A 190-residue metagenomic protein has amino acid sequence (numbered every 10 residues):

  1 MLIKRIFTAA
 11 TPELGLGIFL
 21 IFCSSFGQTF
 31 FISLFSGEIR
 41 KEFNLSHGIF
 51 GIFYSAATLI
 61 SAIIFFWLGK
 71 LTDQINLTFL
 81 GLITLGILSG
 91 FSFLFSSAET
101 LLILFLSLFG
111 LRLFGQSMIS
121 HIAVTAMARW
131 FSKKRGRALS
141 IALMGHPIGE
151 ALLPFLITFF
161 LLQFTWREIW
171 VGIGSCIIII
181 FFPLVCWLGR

Functional and structural regions predicted by a protein language model:
E13-H47, I64-L68, L153-P154: Extracytoplasmic
F22, F91, L102-M118: Hydrophobic core of transmembrane alpha-helices in multi-pass small-molecule transporters, especially MFS/SLC-type
L45-Y54, L139: Juxtamembrane helix-start elements in MFS-like secondary transporters
F53-S61, H146: Transmembrane alpha-helical segments of major facilitator superfamily
S61, L85-S92, L111, I177-F181: MFS 12-TM fold signature
I63-L102: Conserved MFS/SLC helix-loop-helix module at the cytosolic interface between two early adjacent transmembrane helices
L108-M144: Cytoplasmic helix-loop-helix junction between adjacent transmembrane helices in 12-TM secondary transporters
A142, H146-R190: Helix-loop-helix hairpin linking two adjacent transmembrane segments in secondary transporters
